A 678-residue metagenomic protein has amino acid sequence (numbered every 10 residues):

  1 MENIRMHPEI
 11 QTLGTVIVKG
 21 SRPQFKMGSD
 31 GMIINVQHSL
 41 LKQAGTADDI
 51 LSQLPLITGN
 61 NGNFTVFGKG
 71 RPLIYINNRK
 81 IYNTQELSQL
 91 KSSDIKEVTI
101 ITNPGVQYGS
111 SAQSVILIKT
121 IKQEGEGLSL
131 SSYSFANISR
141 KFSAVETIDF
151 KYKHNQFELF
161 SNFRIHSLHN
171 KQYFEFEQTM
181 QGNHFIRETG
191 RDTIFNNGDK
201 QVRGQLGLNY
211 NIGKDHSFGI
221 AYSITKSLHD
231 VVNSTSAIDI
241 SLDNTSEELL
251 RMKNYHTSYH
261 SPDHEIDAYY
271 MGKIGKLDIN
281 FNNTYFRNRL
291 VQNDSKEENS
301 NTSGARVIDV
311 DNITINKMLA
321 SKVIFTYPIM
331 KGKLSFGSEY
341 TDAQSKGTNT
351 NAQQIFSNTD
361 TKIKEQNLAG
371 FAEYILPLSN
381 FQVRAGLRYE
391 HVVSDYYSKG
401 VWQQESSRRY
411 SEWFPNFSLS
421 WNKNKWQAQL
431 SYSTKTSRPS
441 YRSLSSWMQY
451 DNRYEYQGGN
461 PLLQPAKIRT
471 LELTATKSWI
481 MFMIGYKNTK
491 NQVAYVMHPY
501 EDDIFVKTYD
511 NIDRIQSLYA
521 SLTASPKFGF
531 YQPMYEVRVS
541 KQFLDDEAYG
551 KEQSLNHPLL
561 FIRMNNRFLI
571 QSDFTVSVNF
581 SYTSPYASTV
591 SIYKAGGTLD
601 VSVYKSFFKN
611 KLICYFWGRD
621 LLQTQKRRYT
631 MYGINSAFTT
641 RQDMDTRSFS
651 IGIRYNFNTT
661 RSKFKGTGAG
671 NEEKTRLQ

Functional and structural regions predicted by a protein language model:
E2-H7, A47-I50, T84-Q85, I100 (+2 more regions): N-terminal periplasmic accessory domains that precede and gate Gram-negative outer-membrane beta-barrel machines
E2-L40, N60-N61, K69, I101-N103: Short, acidic, small-residue-rich periplasmic hinge/interaction motif at the N-terminus of Gram-negative outer-membrane
K80-G105: Short acidic/polar hinge/loop motifs at secondary-structure boundaries that mediate gating or recognition
K119-S134, V202-L206, V232-S236, N293-E297 (+5 more regions): Surface-exposed extracellular loop regions of Gram-negative outer-membrane beta-barrel proteins
S134-R140, H154, I165-H169, I224-D230 (+16 more regions): Transmembrane beta-strands of outer-membrane beta-barrel pores
Q201-L228, N254-K399, N422, W426-Q427 (+2 more regions): Face-selective signature of the C-terminal outer-membrane beta-barrel domain
M318-K322, N367-A369, Q464, T470 (+2 more regions): Outer membrane beta-barrel strand-and-loop segments of large Gram-negative receptors, especially TonB-dependent
K362-E365, E405-R408, T436-K490, K507-L518 (+1 more regions): Outer-membrane beta-barrel signature, preferentially recognizing the C-terminal barrel domain of Gram-negative
